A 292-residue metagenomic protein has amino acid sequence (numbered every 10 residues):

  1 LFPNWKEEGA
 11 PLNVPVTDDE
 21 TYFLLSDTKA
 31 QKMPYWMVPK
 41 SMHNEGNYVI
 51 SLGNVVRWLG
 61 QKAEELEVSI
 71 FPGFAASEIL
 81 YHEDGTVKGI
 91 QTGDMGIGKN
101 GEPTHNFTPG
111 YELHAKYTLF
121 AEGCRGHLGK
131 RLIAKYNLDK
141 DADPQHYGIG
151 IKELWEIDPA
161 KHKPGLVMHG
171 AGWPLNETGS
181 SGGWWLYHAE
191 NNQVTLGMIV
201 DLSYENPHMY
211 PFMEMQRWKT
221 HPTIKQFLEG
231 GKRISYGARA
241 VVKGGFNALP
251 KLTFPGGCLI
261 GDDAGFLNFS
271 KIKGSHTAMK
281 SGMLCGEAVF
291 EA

Functional and structural regions predicted by a protein language model:
L1-K29: N-terminal FAD cofactor-binding segment of flavoenzymes
G9, K32-W36, I149: Low-complexity, highly charged intrinsically disordered N-terminal segments that act as targeting/localization
A10-L12, D141-Q145, H169-E177, V241 (+2 more regions): Short Gly/Pro-enriched turn/cap motifs at secondary-structure boundaries
V16-D19, D27-T28, G46, L59-E67 (+1 more regions): Rossmann-like flavin
A30-G53, Q61, G89, I199-D201: Helix-loop-beta segment of a Rossmann-like dinucleotide-binding subdomain
N44-L52, T108, K140, S270-A278: Alpha-helix N-cap/helix-initiation motif
G53, R57-W58, K62-Q226, L284: Predominantly flavin-linked oxidoreductase catalytic cores and closely associated redox partners
T178-S180, N206, P211-M283, A292: FAD/FMN-dependent oxidoreductases across multiple families
